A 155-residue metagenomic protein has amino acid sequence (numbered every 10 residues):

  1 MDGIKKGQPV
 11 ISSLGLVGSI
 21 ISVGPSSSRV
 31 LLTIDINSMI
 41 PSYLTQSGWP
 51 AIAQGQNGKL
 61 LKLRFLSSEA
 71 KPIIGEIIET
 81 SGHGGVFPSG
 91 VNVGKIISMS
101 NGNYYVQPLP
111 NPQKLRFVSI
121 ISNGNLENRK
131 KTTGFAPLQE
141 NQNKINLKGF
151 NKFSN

Functional and structural regions predicted by a protein language model:
M1-N155: A secondary-structure micro-motif
